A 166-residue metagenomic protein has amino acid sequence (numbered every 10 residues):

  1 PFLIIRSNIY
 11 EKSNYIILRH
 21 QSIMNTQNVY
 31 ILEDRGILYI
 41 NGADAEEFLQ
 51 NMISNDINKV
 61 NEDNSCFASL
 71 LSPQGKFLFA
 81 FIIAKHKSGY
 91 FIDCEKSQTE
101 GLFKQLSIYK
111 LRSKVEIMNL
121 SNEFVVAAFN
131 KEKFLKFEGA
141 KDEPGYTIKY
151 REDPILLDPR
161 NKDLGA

Functional and structural regions predicted by a protein language model:
R6-S7: Short, low-complexity, intrinsically disordered N-terminal modules that encode targeting/processing signals
Y10, N14-A166: Basic, glycine/lysine-rich polyanion-binding surfaces/domains
